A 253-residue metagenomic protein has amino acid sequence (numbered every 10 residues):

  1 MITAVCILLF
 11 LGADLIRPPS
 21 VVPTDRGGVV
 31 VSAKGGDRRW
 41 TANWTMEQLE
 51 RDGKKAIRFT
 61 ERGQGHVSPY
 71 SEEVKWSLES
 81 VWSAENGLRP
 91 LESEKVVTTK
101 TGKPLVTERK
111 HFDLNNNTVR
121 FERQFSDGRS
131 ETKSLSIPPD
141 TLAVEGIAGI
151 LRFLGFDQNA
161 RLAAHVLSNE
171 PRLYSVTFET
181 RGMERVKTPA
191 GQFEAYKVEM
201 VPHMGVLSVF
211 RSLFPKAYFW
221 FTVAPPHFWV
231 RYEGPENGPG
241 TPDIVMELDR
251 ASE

Functional and structural regions predicted by a protein language model:
T3-R17: Bacterial Sec-dependent signal peptides at the C-terminal "C-region" and cleavage site
A4, N115-V119, R129, L142: Intrinsic disorder/low-complexity detector
L8, F121, S134, P171-L173: Generic secretory/membrane-interface signal
A13-N116, Q158-E253: Acidic, serine/threonine-rich low-complexity disordered tracts
F121-R123, D249: Terminal leader/tail segments of proteins
Q124-Q158: Surface-exposed beta-loop interaction hotspot
